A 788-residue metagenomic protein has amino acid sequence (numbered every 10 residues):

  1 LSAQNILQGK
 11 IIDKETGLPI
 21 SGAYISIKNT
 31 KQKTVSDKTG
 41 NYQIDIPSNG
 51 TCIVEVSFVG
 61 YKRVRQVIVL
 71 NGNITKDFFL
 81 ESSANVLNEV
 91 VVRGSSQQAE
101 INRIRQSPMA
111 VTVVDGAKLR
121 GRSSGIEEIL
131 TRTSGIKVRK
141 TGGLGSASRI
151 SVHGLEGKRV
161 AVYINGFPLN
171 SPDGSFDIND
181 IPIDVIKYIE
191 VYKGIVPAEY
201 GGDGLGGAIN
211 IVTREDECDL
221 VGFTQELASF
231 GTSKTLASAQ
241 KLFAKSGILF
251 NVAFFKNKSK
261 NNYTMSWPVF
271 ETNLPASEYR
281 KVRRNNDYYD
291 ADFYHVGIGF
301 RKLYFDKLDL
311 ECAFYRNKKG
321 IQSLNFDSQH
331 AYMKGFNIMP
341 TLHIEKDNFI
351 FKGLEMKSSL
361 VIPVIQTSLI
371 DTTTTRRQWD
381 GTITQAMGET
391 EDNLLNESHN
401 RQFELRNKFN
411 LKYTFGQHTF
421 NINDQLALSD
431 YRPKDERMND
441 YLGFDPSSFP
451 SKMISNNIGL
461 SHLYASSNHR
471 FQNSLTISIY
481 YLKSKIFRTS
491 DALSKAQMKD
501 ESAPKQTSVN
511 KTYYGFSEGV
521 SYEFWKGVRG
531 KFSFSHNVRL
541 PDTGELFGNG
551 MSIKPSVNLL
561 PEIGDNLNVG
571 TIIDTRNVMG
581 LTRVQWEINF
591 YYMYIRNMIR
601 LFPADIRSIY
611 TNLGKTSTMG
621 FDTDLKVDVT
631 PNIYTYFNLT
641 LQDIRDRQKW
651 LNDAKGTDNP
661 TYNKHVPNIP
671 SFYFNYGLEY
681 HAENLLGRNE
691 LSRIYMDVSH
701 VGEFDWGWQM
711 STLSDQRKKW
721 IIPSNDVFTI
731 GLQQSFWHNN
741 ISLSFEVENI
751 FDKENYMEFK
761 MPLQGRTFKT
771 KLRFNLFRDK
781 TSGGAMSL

Functional and structural regions predicted by a protein language model:
I12-E15, S26, S57-Y61, N71-R120 (+1 more regions): Short, acidic, small-residue-rich periplasmic hinge/interaction motif at the N-terminus of Gram-negative outer-membrane
Q43-D45, F167-G194: Short acidic/polar hinge/loop motifs at secondary-structure boundaries that mediate gating or recognition
V111, R122, E127-P168, K187: Extracytoplasmic beta-strand/coil segments of soluble accessory domains associated with Gram-negative outer-membrane
I183-G222: A beta-strand signature from Gram-negative outer-membrane beta-barrel systems, especially the internal plug domain
E226, A244-A331: Periplasmic-side early beta-strands and strand-to-turn transitions of outer-membrane beta-barrels
S246, E523, K531-S535, E562-M619 (+1 more regions): Membrane-embedded beta-barrel scaffold of Gram-negative outer-membrane proteins
G297-R316, G335-K499, K505-T507, K511-S517 (+4 more regions): Face-selective signature of the C-terminal outer-membrane beta-barrel domain
L482, Q585, N589-Y594, T611-D705 (+1 more regions): Gram-negative outer-membrane beta-barrel transporters
